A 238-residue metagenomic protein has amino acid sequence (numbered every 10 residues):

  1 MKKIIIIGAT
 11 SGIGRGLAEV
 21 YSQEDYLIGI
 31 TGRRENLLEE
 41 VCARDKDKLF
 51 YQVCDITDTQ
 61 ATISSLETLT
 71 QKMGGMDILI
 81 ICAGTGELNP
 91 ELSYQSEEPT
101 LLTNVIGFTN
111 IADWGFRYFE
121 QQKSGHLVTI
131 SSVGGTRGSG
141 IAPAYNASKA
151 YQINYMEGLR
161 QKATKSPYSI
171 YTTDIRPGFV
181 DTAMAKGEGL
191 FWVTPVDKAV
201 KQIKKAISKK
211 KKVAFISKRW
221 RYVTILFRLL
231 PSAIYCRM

Functional and structural regions predicted by a protein language model:
T10-S11: Conserved glycine-rich cofactor-binding loop
E24-E40: Conserved glycine-rich Rossmann-like NAD(P)H-binding loop of the short-chain dehydrogenase/reductase
C82-L88: Conserved NAD(P)H cofactor-binding loop of Rossmann-fold oxidoreductase domains
N89-L102: Short alpha-helical oligomerization interface
A112, S148: Active-site helix of classical SDR
S132: Residue(s) in the substrate-gating loop at a strand-loop-helix junction that position the organic substrate next
D174, K186-T224: C-terminal helical subdomain
